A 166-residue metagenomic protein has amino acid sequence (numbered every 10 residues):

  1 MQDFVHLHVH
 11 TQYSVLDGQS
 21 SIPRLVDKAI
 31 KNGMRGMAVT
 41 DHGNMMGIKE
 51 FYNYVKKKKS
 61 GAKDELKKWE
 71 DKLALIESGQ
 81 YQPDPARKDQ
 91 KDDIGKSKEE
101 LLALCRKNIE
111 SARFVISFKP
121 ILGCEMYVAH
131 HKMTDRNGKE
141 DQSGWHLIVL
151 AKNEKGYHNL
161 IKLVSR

Functional and structural regions predicted by a protein language model:
M1-R166: Phosphodiester-processing cores and adjacent nucleic acid-binding clamps
